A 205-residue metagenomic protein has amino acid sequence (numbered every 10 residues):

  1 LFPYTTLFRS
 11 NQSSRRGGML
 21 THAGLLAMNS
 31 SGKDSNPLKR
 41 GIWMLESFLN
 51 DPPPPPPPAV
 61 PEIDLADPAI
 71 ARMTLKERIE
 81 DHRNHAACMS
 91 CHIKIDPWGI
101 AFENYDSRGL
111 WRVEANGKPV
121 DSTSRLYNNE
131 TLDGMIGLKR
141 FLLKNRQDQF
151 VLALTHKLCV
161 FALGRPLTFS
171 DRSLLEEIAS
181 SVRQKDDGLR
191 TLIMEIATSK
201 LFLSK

Functional and structural regions predicted by a protein language model:
L1-L7: Short, small-residue-biased leader/transition segments that mark boundaries at the very start of proteins
R9-G137, L142-V151, A162, F169 (+2 more regions): Sequence context surrounding c-type heme c attachment/ligation sites in exported
